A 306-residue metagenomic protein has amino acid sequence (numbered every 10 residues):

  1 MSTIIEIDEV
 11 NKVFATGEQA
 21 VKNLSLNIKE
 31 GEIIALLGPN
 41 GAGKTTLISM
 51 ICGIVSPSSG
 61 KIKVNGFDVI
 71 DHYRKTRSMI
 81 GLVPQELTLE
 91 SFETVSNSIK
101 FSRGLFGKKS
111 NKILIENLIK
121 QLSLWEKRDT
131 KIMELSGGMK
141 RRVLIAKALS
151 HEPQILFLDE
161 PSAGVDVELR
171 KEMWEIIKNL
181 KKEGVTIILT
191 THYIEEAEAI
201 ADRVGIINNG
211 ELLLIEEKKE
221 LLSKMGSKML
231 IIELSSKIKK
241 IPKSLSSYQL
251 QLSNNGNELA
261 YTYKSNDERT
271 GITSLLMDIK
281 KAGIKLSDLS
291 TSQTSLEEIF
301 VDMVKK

Functional and structural regions predicted by a protein language model:
M1-I7, N11-N23, Y73: A short, flexible loop at the N-terminus of ABC-type nucleotide-binding domains that lies
K100, G104-K127: Conserved ABC ATPase "signature" region
K131-L135: Conserved ABC ATPase signature
E152: Conserved catalytic motifs of ABC-family nucleotide-binding domains
L156-D159: Catalytic Walker B motif of ABC-type/P-loop ATPase nucleotide-binding domains
W174-Y263: ABC transporter nucleotide-binding domain
L230-K306: Short, charged/small-residue-rich alpha-helical element at the C-terminal edge of ABC transporter nucleotide-binding
